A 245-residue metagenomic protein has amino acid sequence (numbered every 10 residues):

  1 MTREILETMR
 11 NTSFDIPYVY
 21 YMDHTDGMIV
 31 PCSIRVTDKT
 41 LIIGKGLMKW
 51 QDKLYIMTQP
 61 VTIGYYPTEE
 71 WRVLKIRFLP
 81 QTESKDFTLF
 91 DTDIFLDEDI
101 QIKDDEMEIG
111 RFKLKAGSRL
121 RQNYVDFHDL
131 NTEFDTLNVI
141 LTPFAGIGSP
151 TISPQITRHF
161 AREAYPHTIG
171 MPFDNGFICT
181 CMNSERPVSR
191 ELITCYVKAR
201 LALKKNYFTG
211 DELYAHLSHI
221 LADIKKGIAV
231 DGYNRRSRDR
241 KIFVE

Functional and structural regions predicted by a protein language model:
M1-M48, L54: N-terminal "first-domain core" detector
I42, M48-E245: Beta-strand-rich solenoidal segments
